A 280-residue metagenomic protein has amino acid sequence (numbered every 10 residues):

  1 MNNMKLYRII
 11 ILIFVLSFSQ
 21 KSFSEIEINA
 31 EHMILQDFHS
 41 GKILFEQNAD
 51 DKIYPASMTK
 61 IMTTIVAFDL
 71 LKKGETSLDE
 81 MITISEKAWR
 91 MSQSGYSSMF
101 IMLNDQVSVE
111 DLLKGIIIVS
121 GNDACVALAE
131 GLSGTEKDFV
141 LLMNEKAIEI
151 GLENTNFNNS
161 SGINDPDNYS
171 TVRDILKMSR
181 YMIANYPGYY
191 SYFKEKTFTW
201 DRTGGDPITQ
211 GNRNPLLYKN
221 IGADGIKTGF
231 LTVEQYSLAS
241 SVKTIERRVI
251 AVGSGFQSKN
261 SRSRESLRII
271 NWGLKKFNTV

Functional and structural regions predicted by a protein language model:
M1-N3, F23: Short, Lys/Arg-enriched N-terminal segments with co-localized hydrophobic residues within the first ~10-30 amino acids
M4-K5, H39: Intrinsic disorder/low-complexity detector
K5-L12: Sec-dependent signal peptide recognition, specifically the positively charged N-region followed immediately by
F23-R173, R180-A184: Active-site-adjacent loops and short helices of periplasmic peptidoglycan-processing enzymes
L152-E153, N164-V280: Domain-terminus/edge residues, biased toward the C-terminal soluble/receptor-binding domains of extracytoplasmic
